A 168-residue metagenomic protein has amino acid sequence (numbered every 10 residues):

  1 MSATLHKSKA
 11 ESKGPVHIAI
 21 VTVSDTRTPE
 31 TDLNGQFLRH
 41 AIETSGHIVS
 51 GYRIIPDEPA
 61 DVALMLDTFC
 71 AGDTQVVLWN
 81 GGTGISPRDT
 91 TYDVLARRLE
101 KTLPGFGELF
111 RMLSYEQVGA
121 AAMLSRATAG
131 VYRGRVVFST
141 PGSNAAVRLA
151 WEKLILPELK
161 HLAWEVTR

Functional and structural regions predicted by a protein language model:
M1-R168: Non-catalytic beta/alpha edge segments that cap or flank active sites
